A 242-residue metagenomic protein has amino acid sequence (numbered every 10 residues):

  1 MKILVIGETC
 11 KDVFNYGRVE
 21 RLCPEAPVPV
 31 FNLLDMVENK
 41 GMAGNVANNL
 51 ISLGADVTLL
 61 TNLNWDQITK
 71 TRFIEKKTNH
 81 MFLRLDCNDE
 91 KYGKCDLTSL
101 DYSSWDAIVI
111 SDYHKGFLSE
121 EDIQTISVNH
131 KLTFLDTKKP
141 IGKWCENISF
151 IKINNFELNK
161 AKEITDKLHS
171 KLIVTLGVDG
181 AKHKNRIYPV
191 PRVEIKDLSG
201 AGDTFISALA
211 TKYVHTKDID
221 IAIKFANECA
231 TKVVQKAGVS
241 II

Functional and structural regions predicted by a protein language model:
M1-K2, I242: Short, Lys/Arg-enriched, disordered terminal segments
K2-I6, K11-I110, E120-D122: Conserved N-terminal subdomain of the carbohydrate kinase-like
I6, L60-N62, D136, N154 (+1 more regions): Generic beta-sheet signal
T9-C10, L63-D66, D89, K139 (+3 more regions): Glycine-rich beta-alpha junction loops
E20-A26, F73-N88, D106-E163, D179-A181: Conserved beta-alpha-beta core of the PfkB/ribokinase-like small-molecule kinase fold
D35-M42, L63, H114-L118, F150 (+3 more regions): Catalytic cores of large soluble enzymes that bind and process phosphate-bearing ligands
V57-L59, S149-N155, I187-V190: Short hydrophobic/aromatic-enriched beta-strand-loop microsegments
S104, E121-N147, K160-I242: Conserved phosphate-binding/catalytic region of the ribokinase-like
